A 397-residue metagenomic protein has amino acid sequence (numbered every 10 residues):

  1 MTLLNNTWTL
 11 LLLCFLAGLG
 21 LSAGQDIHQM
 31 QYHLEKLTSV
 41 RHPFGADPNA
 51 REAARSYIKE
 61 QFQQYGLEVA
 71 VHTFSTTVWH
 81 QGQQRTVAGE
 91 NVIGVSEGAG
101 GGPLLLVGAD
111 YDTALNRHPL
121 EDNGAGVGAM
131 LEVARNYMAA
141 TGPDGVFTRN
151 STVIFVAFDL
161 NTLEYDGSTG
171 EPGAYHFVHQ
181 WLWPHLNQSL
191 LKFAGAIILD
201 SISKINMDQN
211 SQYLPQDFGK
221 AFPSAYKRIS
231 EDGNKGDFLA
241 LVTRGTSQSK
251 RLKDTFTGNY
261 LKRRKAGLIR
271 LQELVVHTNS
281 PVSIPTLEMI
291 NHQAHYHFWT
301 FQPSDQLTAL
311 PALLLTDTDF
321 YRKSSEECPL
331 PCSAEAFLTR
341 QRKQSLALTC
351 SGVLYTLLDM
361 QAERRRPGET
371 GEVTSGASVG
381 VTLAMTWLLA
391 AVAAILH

Functional and structural regions predicted by a protein language model:
N5-G24, T382-L396: Cleavable N-terminal signal peptides of Sec/SRP-targeted secreted and luminal proteins
G20-R55, K59, Y65, D112-T113 (+1 more regions): N-terminal capping segment at the start of a domain
G24, S39-E52, W79-Q83, A114-G124 (+4 more regions): Second-shell loop/turn segments in exported
Y32-A99, E273: A non-catalytic alpha/beta surface segment that caps or lines the substrate-entry region of metallo-dependent hydrolase
V71, I93, L104-G108, I154-A157 (+3 more regions): Structural recognition of the beta-strand scaffold that forms the well-ordered cores of secreted hydrolase catalytic
A114-Q248: Acidic/histidine-rich catalytic neighborhood of metal-dependent amide-processing enzymes
G195, I202-G368: Active-site-adjacent substrate-binding region of metalloamidase/peptidase-like peptide-processing proteins
R365-T386: C-terminal GPI-anchoring signal of eukaryotic secretory precursors
